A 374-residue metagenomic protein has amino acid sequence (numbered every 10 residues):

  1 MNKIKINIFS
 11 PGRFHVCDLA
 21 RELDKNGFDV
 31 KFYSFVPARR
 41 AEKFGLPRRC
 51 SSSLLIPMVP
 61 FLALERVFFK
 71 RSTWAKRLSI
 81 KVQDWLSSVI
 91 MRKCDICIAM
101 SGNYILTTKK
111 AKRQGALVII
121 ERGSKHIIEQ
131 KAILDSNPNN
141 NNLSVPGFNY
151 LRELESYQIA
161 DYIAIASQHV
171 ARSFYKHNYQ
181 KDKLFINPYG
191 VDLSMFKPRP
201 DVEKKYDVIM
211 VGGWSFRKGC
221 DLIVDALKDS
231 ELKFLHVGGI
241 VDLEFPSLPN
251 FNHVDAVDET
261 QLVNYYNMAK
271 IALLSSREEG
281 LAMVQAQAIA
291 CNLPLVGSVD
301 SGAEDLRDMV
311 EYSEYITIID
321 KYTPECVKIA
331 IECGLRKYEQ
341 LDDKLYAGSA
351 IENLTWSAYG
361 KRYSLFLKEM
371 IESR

Functional and structural regions predicted by a protein language model:
L62-A75, Q114-L151: Acceptor-binding helix/loop patch of EC 2.4 sugar-transfer enzymes, predominantly nucleotide-sugar-dependent
D84-K93, I105-T107, R113, H126-I127 (+1 more regions): Membrane-proximal helix-turn-helix segments that form the acceptor-binding/catalytic region of lipid-linked
Y157, N264-A269: Short alpha-helical donor nucleotide-sugar binding micro-motif in glycosyltransferases
H169, G190: Carbohydrate-associated surface elements
P200-K218, V224-D229, L235: Conserved donor-binding/catalytic core segment of Leloir-type glycosyltransferases
R277: Aromatic "clamp/platform" in nucleotide-sugar-dependent glycosyltransferases that forms part of the donor/acceptor
P294-V299: Short hydrophobic beta-strand element within catalytic cores of glycosyltransferases and related nucleotide-activated
E304-E332: Change "using UDP/GDP/dTDP sugars" to "using nucleotide sugars
